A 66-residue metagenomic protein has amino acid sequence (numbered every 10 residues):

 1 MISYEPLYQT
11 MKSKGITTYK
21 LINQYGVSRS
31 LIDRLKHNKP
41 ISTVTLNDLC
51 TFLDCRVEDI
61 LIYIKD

Functional and structural regions predicted by a protein language model:
M1-K20, Q24: A short, Lys/Arg-rich alpha-helix, primarily the initiator
K20, L31, D59: Residues in the helix-turn-helix
G26-I41: Recognition helix of helix-turn-helix/homeodomain-like DNA-binding domains that insert into the DNA major groove
K39-T51: Short, basic-rich loop-to-helix N-cap that marks the start of a DNA-contacting helix
D54-D66: Short C-terminal boundary/hinge segments that cap the last helix of small helical domains
